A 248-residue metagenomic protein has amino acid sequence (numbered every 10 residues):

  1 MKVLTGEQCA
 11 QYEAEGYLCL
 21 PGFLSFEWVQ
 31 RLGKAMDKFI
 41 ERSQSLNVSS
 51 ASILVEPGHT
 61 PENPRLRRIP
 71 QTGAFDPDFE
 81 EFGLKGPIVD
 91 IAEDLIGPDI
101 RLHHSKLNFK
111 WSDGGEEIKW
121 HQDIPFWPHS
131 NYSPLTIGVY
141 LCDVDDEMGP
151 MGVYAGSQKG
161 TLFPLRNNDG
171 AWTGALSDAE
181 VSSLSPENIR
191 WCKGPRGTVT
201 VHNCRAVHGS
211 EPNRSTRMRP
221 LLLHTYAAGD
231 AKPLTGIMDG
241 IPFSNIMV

Functional and structural regions predicted by a protein language model:
M1-E15, P21-W120, F126-P128, R166 (+1 more regions): Non-heme Fe(II)-dependent double-stranded beta-helix
A35-R42, P98, V144-E147, G160 (+1 more regions): Phosphate/oxyanion-binding loops and surfaces in catalytic or ligand/nucleic-acid-binding neighborhoods
R42, L46-V55, T60, R166 (+2 more regions): Non-heme Fe(II)/2-oxoglutarate
P98-S105, E116-I118, S133-V139, G149 (+1 more regions): Generic beta-strand structural signal
K106, W111, Q122, V139-D143 (+1 more regions): Short, structured patches in soluble enzyme cores that scaffold and shape functional sites
H121, P128-D146, K193-G194, V201 (+1 more regions): Short, conserved beta-strand element in jelly-roll/cupin
D123, P134, G209-N213: Glycine-rich phosphate/pyrophosphate-binding beta-alpha loops
V144-V207, A231: Double-stranded beta-helix
